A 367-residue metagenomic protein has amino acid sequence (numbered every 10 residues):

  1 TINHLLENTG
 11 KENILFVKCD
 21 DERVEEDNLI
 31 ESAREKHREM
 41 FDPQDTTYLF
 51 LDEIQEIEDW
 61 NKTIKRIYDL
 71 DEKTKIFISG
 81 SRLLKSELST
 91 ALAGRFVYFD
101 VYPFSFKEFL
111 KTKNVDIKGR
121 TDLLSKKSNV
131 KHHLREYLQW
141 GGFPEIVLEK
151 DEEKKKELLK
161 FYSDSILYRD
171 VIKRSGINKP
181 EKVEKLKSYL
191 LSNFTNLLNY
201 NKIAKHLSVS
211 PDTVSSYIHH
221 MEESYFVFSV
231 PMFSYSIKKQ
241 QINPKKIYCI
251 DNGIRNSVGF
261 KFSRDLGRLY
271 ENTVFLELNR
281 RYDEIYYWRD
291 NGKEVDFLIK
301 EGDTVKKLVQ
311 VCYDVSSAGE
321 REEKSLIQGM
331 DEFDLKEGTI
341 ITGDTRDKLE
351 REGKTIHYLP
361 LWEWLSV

Functional and structural regions predicted by a protein language model:
T1-T9, S216-H220, Y225-F226, V230-V367: A cross-kingdom feature that marks ATP-driven nucleic-acid transaction machinery
L15-Q44: Short glycine-rich substrate-engagement loop in P-loop NTPases that contacts/grips substrate
F41-W60: Conserved P-loop NTPase "ATPase switch" module shared by AAA+ and STAND
Q55-F77: Conserved Walker B catalytic segment
K75-S81, D100: Structural recognition of the conserved hydrophobic beta-strand(s) that form the central parallel beta-sheet of P-loop
L83-Y98, K113-N114: Short regulatory helix/loop adjacent to the ATP-binding pocket of P-loop NTPases
V97-K107: Conserved AAA+ ATPase "SRH/arginine-finger" region at the nucleotide-binding site
K107, K111-E277, E284-N291: Interdomain hinge/linker elements that couple catalytic modules in large macromolecular machines
